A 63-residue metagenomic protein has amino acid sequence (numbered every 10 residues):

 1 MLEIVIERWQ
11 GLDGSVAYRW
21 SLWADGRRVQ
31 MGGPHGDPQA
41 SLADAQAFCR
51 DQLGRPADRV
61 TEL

Functional and structural regions predicted by a protein language model:
M1-A17, D51, D58: Short N-terminal "domain-start" leader segments that mark the transition from disordered tails or signal peptides into
G11-Q30: A short, structured beta-strand/loop element
D25-A40, F48: A short, exposed loop/beta-hairpin motif centered on an aromatic-Gly-Thr core
S41-T61: Acidic, low-complexity intrinsically disordered segments
